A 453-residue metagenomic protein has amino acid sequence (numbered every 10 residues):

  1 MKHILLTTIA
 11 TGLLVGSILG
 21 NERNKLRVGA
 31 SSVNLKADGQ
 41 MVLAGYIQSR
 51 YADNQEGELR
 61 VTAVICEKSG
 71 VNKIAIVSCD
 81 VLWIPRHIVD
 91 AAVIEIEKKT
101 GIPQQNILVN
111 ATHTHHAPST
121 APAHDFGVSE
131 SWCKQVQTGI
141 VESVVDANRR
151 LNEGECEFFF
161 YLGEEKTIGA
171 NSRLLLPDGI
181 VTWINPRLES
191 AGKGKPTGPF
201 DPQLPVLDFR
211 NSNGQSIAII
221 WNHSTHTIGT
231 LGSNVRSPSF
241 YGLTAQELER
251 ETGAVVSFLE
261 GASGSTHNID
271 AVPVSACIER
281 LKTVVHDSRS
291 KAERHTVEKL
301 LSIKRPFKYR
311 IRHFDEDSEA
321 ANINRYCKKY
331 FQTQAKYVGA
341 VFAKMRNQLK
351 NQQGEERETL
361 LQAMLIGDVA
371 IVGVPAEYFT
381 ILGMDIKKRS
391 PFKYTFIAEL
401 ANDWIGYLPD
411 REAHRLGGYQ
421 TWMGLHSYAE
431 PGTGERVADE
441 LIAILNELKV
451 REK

Functional and structural regions predicted by a protein language model:
K2-A10: Sec-dependent signal peptide recognition, specifically the positively charged N-region followed immediately by
A10, V15-N24: Bacterial Sec-dependent signal peptides at the C-terminal "C-region" and cleavage site
N21-N110, T114-V255, G261-A262, I269 (+4 more regions): Conserved beta-alpha junction segments in alpha/beta enzyme cores
